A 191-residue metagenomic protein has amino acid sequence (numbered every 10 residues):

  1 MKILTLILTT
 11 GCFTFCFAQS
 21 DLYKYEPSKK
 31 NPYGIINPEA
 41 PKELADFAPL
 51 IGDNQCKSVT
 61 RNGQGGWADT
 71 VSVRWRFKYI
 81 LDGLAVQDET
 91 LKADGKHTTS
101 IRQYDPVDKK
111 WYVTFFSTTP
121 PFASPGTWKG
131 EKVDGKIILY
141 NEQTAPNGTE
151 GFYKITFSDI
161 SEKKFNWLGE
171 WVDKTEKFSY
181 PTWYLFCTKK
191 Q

Functional and structural regions predicted by a protein language model:
M1-K24: Bacterial Sec-dependent N-terminal signal peptides
Q19-Q191: Hydrophobic small-molecule pocket/channel-lining residues, especially in calycin-type beta-barrels
